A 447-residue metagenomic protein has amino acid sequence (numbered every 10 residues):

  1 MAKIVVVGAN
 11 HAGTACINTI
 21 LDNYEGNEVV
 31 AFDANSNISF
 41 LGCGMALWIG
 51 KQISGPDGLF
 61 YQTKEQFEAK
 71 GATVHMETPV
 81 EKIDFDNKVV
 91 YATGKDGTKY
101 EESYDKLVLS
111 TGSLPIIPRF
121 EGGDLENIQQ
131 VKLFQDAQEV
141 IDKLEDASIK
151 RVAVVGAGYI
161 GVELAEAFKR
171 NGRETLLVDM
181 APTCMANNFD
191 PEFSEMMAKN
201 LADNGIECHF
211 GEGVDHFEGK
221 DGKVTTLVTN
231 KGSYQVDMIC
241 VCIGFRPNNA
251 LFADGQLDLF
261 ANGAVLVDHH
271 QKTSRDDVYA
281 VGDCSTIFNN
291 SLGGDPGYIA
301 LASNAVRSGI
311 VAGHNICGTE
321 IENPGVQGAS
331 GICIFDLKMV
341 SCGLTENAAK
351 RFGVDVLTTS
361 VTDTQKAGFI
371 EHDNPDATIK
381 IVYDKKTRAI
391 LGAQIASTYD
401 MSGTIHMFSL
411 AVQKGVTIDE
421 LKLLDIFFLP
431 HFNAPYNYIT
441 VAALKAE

Functional and structural regions predicted by a protein language model:
A2-T73, A165-F189: Beta1-alpha1 glycine-rich phosphate/pyrophosphate-binding loop at the start of Rossmann-like nucleotide-binding domains
V7-H11, T19-G26, A34, I243 (+2 more regions): Flexible, glycine-rich terminal cap/loop adjacent to redox cofactors in electron-transfer oxidoreductases
G26-E28, E68-K95, E101-E102, R170-V267: A Rossmann-like FAD-binding core segment of flavoenzymes
L59-F60, R151-A153, Y159-E218, I299-N304 (+2 more regions): Rossmann-like dinucleotide-binding cores of NAD(P)H-dependent redox enzymes
E102-G112, V236-G244, G309, R388: Short hydrophobic core segments
L109-N171, E207, A261, V267-H269: Glycine-rich dinucleotide-binding loop and its adjacent helix/turn
D124-S148, D221-T226, S233-V311, A411: FAD-site-proximal beta/loop scaffold in flavoenzymes
V281-T345, F432-E447: A conserved FAD-binding loop/helix module that cradles the flavin
